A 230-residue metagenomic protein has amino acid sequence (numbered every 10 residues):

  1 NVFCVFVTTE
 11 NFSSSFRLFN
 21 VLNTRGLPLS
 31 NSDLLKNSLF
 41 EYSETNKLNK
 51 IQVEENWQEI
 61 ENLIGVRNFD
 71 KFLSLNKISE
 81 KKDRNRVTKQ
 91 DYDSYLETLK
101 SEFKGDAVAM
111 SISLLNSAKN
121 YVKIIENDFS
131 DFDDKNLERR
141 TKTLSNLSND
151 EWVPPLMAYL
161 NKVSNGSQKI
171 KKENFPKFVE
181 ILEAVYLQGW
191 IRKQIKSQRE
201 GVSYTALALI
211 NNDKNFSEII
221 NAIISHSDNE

Functional and structural regions predicted by a protein language model:
N1, V7-F16, N20, T24-G26: Nucleic acid-processing catalytic cores of prokaryotic defense/repair systems
F3, T8, T24, N31-N229: A cross-family structural signal marking well-folded subdomains
